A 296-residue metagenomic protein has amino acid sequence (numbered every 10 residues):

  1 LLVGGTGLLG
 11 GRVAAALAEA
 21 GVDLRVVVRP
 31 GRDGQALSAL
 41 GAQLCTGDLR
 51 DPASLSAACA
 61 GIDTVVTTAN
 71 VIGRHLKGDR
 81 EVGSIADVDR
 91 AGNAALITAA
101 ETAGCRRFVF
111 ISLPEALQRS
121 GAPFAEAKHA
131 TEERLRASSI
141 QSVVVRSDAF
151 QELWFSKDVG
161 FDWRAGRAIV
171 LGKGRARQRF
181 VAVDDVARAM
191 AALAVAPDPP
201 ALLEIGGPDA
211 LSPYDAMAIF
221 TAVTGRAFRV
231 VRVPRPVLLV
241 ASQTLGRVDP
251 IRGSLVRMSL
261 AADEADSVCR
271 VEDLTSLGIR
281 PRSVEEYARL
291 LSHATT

Functional and structural regions predicted by a protein language model:
L1-R25, R29-R32, A36-A39, P52 (+5 more regions): Oxidoreductase cofactor-interface core, primarily capturing Rossmann-like NAD(P)-dependent enzymes
A16, T67-A69, P281: Structured catalytic core of nucleotide-sugar glycosyltransferases
V28-T102, L117: NAD(P)H-binding glycine-rich loop region in Rossmannoid oxidoreductase-like domains and their noncatalytic homologs
P52, S56, I97, V183-A191 (+1 more regions): Short, amphipathic alpha-helical "lid/cap" segments that border enzyme active or binding sites
T64, R235-T296: A hydrophobic C-terminal alpha-helical subdomain
R106-S112: Short beta-strand segments at enzyme active-site cores
